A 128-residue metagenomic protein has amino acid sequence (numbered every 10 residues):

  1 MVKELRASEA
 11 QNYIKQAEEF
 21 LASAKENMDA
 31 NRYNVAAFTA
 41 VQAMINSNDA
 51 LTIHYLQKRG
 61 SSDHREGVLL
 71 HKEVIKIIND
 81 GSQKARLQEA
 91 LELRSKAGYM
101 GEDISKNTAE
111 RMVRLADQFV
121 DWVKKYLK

Functional and structural regions predicted by a protein language model:
M1-K128: Terminal alpha-helical segments
